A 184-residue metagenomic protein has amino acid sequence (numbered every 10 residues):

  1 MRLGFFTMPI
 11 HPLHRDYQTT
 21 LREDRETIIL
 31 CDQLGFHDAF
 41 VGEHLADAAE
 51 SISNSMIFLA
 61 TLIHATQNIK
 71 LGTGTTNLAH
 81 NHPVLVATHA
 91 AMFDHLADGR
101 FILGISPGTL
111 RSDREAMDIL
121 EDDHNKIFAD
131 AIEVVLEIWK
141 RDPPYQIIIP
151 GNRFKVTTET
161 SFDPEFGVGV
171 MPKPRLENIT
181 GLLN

Functional and structural regions predicted by a protein language model:
M1-T73: N-terminal beta1-alpha1-beta2 module of alpha/beta enzyme domains
P9, N77, P107-T109: Short, flexible active-site-adjacent loop segments at beta-strand->alpha-helix junctions, enriched in small/polar
P12, A48, H80, L110-S112: Flexible, glycine-rich phosphate/dinucleotide-binding loops and adjacent beta-alpha linkers at cofactor/substrate
H14, T76, D118: Short, flexible active-site loop motifs that bind/organize anionic cofactors or intermediates
D16-E23, E50-N54, N81, L85 (+1 more regions): Alpha-helix N-cap and loop-to-helix initiation/capping positions
E43, T75, I105-P107: A general secondary-structure junction signal
T73-N81: Active-site nucleophile and cofactor-binding loops and adjacent substrate-binding regions of central metabolic enzymes
H82-N184: Internal, glycine-rich beta/alpha segment that forms the wall or movable "lid" of small-molecule/cofactor binding
